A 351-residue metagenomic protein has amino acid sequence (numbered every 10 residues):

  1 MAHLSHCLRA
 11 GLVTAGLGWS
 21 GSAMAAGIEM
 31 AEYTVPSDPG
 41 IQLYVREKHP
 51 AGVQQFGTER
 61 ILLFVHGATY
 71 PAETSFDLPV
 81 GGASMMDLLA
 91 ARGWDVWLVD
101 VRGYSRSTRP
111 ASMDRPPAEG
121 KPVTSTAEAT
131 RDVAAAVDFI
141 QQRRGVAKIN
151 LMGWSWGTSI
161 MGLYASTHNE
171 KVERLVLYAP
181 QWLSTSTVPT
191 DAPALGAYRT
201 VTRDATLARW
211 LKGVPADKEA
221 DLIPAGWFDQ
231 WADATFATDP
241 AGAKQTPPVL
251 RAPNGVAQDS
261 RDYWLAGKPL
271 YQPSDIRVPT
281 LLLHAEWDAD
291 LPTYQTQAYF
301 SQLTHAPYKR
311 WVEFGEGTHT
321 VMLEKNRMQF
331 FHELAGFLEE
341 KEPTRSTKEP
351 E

Functional and structural regions predicted by a protein language model:
A26-G57: N-terminal cap/lid segment of alpha/beta-hydrolase-fold proteins
G52-L98: Short, surface-exposed "cap/lid" segments of acyl-processing enzymes
A72-S75, D100-V123, H319-T320: Glycine-rich "HGGG/HGxG" loop immediately N-terminal to the catalytic nucleophile of the alpha/beta-hydrolase
E128-K148: Conserved acidic catalytic loop of the alpha/beta-hydrolase fold
A147-T185: Conserved hydrolase catalytic core segment
S186-L281: Alpha/beta-hydrolase
A289-Q295: Conserved alpha/beta-hydrolase "acid-adjacent" motif
G317-M328: Catalytic histidine-centered segment of alpha/beta-hydrolase-like enzymes
